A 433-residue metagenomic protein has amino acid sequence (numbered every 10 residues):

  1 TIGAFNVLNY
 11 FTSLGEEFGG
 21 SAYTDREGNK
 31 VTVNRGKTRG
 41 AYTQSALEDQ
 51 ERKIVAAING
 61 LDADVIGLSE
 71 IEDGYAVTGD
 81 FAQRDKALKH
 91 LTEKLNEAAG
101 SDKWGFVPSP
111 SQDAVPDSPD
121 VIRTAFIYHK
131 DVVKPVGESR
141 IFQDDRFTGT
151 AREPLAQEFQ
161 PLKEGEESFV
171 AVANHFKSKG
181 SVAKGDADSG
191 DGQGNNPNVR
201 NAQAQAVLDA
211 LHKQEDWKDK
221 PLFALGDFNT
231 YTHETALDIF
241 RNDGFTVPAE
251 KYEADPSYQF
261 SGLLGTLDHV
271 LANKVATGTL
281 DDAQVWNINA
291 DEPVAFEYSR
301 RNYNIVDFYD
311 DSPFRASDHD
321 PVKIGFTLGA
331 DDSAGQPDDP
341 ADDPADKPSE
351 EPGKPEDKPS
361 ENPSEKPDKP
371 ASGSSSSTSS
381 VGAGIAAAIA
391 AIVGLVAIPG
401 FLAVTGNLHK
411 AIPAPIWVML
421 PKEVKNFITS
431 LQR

Functional and structural regions predicted by a protein language model:
T1-G335: Divalent cation-coordinating acidic motifs and surrounding scaffolds that mediate Ca2+/Mg2+/Mn2+/Zn2+-dependent binding
K163, N242, S333, A341 (+6 more regions): Intrinsically disordered, low-complexity segments enriched in small/polar residues
A206-D209, I389-V396: C-terminal extensions
V247-E250, S257, A371-S380, S430: Serine/threonine-enriched low-complexity regions in disordered or flexible coil/loop segments
S333, P337-P340, P344, P348 (+4 more regions): Intrinsically disordered, low-complexity proline-rich tandem-repeat tracts
P363-V393: Extracellular Ser/Thr-rich, low-complexity/disordered mucin-like segments
V396-R433: C-terminal membrane-anchoring or membrane-association module
